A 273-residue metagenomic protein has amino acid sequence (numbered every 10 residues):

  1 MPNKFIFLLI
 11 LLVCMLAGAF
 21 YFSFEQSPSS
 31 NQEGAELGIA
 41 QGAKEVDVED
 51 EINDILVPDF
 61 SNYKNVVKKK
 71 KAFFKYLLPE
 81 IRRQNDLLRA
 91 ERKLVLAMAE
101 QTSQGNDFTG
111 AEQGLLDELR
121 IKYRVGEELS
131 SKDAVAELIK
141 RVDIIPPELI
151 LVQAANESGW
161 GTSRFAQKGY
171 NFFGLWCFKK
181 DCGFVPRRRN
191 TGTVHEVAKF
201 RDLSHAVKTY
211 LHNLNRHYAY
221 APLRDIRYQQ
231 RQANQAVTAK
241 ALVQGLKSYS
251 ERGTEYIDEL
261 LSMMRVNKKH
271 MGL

Functional and structural regions predicted by a protein language model:
P2-V152, N156-L273: Catalytic cores of secreted/periplasmic lytic hydrolases that degrade extracellular macromolecules
